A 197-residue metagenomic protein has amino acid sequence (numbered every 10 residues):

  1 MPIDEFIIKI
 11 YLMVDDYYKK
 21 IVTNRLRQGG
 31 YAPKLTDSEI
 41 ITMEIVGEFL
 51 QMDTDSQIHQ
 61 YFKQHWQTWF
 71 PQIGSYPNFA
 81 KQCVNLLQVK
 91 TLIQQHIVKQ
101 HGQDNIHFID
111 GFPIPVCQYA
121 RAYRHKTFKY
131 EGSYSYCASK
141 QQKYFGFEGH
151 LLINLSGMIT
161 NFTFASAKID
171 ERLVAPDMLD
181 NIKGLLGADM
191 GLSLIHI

Functional and structural regions predicted by a protein language model:
I8-V14, Q67-E131: Active-site- or DNA-interface-adjacent structural scaffold in DNA-acting proteins
Y11-I45: Basic, short loop/linker segments at the boundary and entry of helix-turn-helix/winged-helix-like folds
D55-W69: DNA-recognition alpha helix
Q82, I182-S193: Acidic/histidine-rich, metal-coordinating catalytic segments
G146-H150: Short glycine-rich loop/turn motifs
M158-N181, L185: Active-site beta-loop-alpha junctions of metal-dependent nucleic acid enzymes, especially the RNase H-like/DDE
I195-I197: Conserved small/polar residues in nucleotide/adenosyl-binding loops
